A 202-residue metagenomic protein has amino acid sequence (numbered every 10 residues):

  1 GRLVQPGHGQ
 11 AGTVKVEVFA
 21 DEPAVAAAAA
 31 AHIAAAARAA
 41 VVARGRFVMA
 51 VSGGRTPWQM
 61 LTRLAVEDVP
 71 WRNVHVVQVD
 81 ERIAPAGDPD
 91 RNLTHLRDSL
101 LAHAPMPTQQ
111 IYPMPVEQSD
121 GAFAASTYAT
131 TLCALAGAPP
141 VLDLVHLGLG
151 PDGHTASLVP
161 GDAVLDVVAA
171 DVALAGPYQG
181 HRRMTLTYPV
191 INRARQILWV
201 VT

Functional and structural regions predicted by a protein language model:
G7-M49: N-terminal glycine-/serine-/threonine-rich phosphate-binding loop
V42-E67: Glycine-rich N-terminal segment of FAD-binding domains in flavoprotein oxidoreductases, spanning the beta-loop-helix
F47-A50, T56, L132-G161: A glycine-rich beta-strand to alpha-helix segment that forms a phosphate/ribose-binding loop at ligand/cofactor sites
A50-G54, Q78, M114-P115, L144-L149 (+1 more regions): Short beta-strand segments
T62-W71, T94, D98, P160-V168: A glycine- and small-aliphatic-rich helix-loop capping segment at beta-alpha/alpha-beta transitions that lines
W71-H146: Ligand-binding beta-strand-loop-alpha-helix segment within the catalytic cores of soluble metabolic enzymes
L144-P189: Class I SAM-dependent methyltransferase SAM-binding "motif I" and its flanking Rossmann-like core
P189, R195-T202: ATP/nucleoside-binding phosphotransfer catalytic cores, i.e., glycine-rich phosphate-binding loops
